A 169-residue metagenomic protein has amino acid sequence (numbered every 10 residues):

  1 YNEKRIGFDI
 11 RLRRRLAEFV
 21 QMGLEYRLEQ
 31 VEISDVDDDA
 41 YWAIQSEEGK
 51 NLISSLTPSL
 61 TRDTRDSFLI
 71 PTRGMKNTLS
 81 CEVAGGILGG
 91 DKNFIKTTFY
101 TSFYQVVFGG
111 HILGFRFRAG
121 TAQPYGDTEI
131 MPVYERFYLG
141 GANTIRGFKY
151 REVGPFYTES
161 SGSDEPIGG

Functional and structural regions predicted by a protein language model:
Y1-R5, A84-N93: Outer-membrane beta-barrel proteins
Y1-T78, R146-G147, V153-G168: Gram-negative/organellar outer-membrane beta-barrel architecture
A17-M22, D66-M75, L88-K92, V106-L113 (+1 more regions): Short loop/turn motifs that connect adjacent beta-strands in outer-membrane beta-barrel proteins
L24-Q30, M75, L79-V83, F99 (+1 more regions): Transmembrane beta-barrel strands of outer-membrane/channel proteins
D35-D39, N93, D127-M131: Short acidic, glycine/serine/threonine-rich loops at helix termini
T97-F103: Short secondary-structure subsegments characteristic of cysteine-rich extracellular domains
F103-F108, A119: Contiguous hydrophobic, core-forming segments of folded domains
L113-G169: Extracytoplasmic gating/loop element in the C-terminal half of outer-membrane beta-barrel translocons and assembly
